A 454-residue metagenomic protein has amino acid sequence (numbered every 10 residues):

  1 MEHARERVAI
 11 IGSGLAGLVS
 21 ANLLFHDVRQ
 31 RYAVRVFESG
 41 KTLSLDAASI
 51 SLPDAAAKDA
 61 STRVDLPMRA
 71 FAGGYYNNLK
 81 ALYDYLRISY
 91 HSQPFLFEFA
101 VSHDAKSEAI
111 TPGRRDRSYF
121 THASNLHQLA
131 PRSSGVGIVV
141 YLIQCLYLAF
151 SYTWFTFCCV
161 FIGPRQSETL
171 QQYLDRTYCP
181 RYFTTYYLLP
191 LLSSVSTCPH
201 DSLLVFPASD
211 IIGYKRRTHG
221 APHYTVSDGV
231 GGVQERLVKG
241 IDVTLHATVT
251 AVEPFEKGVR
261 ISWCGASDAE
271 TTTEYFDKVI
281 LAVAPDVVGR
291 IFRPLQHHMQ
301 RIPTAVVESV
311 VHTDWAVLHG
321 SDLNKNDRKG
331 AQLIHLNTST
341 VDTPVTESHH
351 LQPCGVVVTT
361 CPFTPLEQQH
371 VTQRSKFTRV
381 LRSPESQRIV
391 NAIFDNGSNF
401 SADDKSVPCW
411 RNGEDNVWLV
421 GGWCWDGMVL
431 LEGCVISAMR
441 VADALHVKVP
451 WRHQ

Functional and structural regions predicted by a protein language model:
H3-V36: N-terminal Rossmann-like FAD-binding beta1-loop-alpha1 element of flavoenzymes
A16, T42, D286: Conserved Rossmann-like nucleotide-cofactor binding loop
F25-A55: Glycine-rich FAD pyrophosphate-binding loop
D27, T250-N391: Mid-domain catalytic core of redox enzymes that form a hydrophobic substrate pocket/lid adjacent to a catalytic redox
R35, H91, D242-H246, T378 (+1 more regions): General small-molecule cofactor/ligand-binding pocket signal
A55-F155, C159-V160: Dinucleotide-binding Rossmann-like beta1-alpha1 core, especially the glycine-rich loop that anchors the ADP
I138-P254, G258: Active-site/ligand-binding neighborhood in enzyme catalytic cores
V341-Q454: Conserved flavin/dinucleotide-binding core of flavoenzymes
